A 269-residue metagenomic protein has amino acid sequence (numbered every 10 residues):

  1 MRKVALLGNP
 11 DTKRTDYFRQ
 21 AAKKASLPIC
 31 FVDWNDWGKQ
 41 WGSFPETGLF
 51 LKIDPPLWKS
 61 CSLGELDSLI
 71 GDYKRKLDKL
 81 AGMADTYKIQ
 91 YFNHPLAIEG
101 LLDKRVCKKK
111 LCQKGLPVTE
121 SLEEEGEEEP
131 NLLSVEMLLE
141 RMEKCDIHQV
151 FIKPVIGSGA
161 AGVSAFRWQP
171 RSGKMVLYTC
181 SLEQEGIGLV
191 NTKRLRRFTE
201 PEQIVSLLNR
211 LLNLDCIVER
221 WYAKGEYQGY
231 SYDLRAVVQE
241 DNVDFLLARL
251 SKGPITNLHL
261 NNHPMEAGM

Functional and structural regions predicted by a protein language model:
M1-A5: Extreme N-terminal starter segment of soluble prokaryotic enzymes
G8, I53, N93, P154 (+3 more regions): Pocket-edge structural micro-motifs
N9-E140: Conserved N-proximal alpha/beta basic substrate-recognition cap immediately N-terminal to, or forming the N-lobe
D11-T12, W37, I156-G159, A223-G225 (+1 more regions): Short, solvent-exposed loop/turn segments at secondary-structure junctions
T15, A160-G162, E226-Y227, L246: Short helix/loop capping segments that flank catalytic or ligand/cofactor-binding pockets
A25-S60, L139-Y178, V238-D244: Internal hydrophobic scaffold segments of catalytic domains
D85-C216: Active-site nucleotide/adenylate-binding loops and adjacent lid/helix of ATP-dependent enzymes
Q169-M269: ATP-dependent carboxylate/phosphate-activation module, predominantly the ATP-grasp catalytic core and closely related
